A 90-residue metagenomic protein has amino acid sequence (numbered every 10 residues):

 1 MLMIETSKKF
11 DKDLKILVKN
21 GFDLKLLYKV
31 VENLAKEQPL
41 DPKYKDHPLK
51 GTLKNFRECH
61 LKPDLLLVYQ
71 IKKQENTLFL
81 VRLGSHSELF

Functional and structural regions predicted by a protein language model:
M1-P63, K72-L78, S87-F90: Basic, Lys/Arg-enriched alpha-helical interface segments
G84: Residues forming the ATP-binding cleft of Hanks-type serine/threonine protein kinase domains
